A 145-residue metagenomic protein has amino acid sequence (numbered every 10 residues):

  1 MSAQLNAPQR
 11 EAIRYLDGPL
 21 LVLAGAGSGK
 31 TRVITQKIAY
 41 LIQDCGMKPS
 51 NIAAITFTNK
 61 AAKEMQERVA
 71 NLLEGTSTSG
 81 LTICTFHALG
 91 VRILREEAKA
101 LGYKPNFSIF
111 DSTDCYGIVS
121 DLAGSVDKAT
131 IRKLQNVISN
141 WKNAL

Functional and structural regions predicted by a protein language model:
M1-A26: Conserved pre-motif I regulatory segment
D17-G18, A39-L145: A basic/glycine-biased coupling hinge at the interface between accessory DNA-binding modules
K30-T31: Conserved lysine of the Walker
I34-T35: Post-Walker A alpha-helix
